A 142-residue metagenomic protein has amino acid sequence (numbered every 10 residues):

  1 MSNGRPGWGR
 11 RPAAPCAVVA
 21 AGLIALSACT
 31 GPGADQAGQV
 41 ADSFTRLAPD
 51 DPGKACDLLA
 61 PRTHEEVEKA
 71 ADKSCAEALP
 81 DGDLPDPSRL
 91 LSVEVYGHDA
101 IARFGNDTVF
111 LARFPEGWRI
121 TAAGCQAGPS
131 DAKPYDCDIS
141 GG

Functional and structural regions predicted by a protein language model:
S2-C16: Bacterial N-terminal signal peptides that target proteins for export
N3-P6, T30-P32, V67-F110, F114-P115 (+2 more regions): Surface-exposed, charged secondary-structure patches
V19-L23: Alpha-helical transmembrane segments
A25-A28: C-terminal motif of bacterial Sec signal peptides marking the signal peptidase cleavage site
G33-A37: Membrane-proximal amphipathic alpha-helices that sit immediately adjacent to an N-terminal transmembrane/signal-anchor
G38-D42, P52, C56, A76 (+1 more regions): Extracytoplasmic/secreted envelope proteins and their assembly/folding machinery, especially bacterial periplasmic
D50-E65: Short, well-ordered alpha-helical segments enriched in acidic and aromatic residues
